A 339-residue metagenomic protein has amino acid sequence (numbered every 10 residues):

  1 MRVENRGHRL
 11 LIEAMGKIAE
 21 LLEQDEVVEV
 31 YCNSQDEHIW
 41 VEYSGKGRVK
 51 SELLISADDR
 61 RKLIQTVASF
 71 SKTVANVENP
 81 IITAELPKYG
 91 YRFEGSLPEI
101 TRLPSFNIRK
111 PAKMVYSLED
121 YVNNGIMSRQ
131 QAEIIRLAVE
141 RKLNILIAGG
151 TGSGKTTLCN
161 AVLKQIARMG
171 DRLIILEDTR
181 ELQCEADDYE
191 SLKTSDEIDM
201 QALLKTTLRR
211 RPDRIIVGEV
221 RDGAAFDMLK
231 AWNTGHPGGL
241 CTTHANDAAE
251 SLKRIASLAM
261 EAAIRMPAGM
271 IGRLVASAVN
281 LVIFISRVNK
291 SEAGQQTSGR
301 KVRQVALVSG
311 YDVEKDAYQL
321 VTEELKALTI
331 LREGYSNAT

Functional and structural regions predicted by a protein language model:
R2-L11, K290-T339: NTP-binding/hydrolysis catalytic cores, primarily Walker-type P-loop NTPases
E4-E29, S71, A75-E78: Phosphate-interacting basic helix/loop segments used at nucleotide- and nucleic-acid interfaces
V30, V282-F284: Short, well-ordered beta-strand core segments
N33, E37-R141: P-loop NTP-binding catalytic core
D36, K46-G47, A57, K88-G90 (+8 more regions): Conserved nucleotide-binding/hydrolysis micro-motifs of P-loop NTPases
K142-A148, A161-A276, F284-V288: Switch/coupling sub-region of P-loop NTPases
G152: Walker A (P-loop) phosphate-binding loop of P-loop NTPases
K155: Conserved lysine of the Walker
